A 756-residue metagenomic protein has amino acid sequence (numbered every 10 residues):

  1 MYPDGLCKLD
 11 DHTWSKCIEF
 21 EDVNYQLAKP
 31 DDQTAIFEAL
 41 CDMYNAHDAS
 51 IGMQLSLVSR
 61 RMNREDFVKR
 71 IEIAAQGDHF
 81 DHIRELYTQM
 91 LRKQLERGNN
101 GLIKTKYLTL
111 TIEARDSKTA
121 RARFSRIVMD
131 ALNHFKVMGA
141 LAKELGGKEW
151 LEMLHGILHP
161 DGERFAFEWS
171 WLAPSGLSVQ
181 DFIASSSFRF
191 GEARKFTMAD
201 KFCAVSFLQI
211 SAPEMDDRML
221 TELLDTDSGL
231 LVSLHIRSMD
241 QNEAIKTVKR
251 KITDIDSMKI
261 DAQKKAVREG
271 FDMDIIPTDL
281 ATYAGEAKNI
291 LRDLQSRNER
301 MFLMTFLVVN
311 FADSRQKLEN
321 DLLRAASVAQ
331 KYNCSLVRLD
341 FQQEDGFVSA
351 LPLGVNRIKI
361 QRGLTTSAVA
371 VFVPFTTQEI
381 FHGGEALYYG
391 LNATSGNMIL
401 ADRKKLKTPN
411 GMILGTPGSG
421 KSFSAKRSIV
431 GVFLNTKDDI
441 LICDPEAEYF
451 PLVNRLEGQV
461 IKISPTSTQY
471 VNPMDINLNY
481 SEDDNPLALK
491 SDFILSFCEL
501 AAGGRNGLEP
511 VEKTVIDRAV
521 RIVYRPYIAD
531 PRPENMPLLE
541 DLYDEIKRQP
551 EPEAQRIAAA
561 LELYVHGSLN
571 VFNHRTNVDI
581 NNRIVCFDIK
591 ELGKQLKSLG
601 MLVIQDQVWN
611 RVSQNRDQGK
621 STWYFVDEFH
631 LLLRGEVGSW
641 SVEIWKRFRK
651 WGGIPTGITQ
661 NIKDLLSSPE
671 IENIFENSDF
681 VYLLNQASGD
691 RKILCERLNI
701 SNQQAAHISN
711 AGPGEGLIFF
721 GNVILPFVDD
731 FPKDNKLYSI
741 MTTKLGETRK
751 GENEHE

Functional and structural regions predicted by a protein language model:
M1-T377: Extended, folded cores of ATP/NTP-driven motor/assembly subunits in large transport and secretion machines
V23, P30-A49, R60, L224 (+10 more regions): P-loop NTPase motor domains
I413: Hydrophobic anchor at the beta1->P-loop junction of P-loop NTPases
K421: Conserved lysine of the Walker
S424: Hydrophobic positions on the alpha1 helix immediately C-terminal to the Walker A/P-loop
G431-L441: Post-Walker A helix-loop "phosphate-sensing" segment adjacent to the P-loop in P-loop NTPases
E457-I461, E670-L683: A short helix-turn-beta junction within AAA+ P-loop NTPase domains corresponding to the substrate/partner-engaging
L698-E754: Conserved P-loop NTPase
